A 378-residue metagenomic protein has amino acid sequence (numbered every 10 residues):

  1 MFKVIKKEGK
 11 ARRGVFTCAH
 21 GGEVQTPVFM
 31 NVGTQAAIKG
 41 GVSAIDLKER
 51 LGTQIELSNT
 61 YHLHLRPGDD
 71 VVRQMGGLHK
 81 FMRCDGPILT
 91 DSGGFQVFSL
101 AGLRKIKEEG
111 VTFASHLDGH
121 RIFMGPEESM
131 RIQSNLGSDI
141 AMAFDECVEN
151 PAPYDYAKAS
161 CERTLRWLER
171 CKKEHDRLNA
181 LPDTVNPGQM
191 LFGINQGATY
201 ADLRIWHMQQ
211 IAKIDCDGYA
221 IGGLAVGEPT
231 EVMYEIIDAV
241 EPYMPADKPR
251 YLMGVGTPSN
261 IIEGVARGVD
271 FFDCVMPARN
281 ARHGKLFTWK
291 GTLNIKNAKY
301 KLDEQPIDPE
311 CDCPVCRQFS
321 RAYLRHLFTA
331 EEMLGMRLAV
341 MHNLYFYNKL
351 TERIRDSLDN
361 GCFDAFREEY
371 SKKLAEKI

Functional and structural regions predicted by a protein language model:
M1-T17, V24-G33, G40-G41, D145-P151 (+1 more regions): C-terminal extensions of enzymes
M1-V185, A298-K301: Non-catalytic, usually N-terminal nucleic-acid engagement modules in DNA/RNA processing proteins
G22, E56, D91, Q133 (+5 more regions): Conserved, mostly hydrophobic/aromatic
E128, I132, L136, A159-R170 (+5 more regions): A non-catalytic, amphipathic alpha-helix used as a structural packing/dimerization or gating element in enzyme scaffolds
G137, L168, K172-H175, N179 (+4 more regions): Structural signal for hydrophobic packing residues in well-ordered secondary-structure cores of soluble enzyme domains
N150-P153, K158, G218-L224, M333-M336: Glycine- and acidic
E162-L165, E174, L178, N186-I307: Glycine-rich phosphate/ribose-binding loops and adjacent secondary-structure elements that form binding surfaces
